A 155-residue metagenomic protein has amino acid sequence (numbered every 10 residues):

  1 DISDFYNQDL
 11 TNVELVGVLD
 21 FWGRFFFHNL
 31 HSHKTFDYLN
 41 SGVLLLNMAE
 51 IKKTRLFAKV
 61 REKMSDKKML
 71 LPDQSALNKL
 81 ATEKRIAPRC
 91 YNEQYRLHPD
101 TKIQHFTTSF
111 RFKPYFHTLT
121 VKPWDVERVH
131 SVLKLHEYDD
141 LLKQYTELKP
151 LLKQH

Functional and structural regions predicted by a protein language model:
D1-D4, F27, R55, P114-F116: Short glycine-/acidic-enriched loop or helix-start segments at secondary-structure transitions that form or flank
D1-G23, L45: GT-A fold catalytic core of metal-dependent nucleotide-sugar glycosyltransferases, centered on the diacidic
I2-S3, K34-F36, F57-K63: Short low-complexity stretches enriched in small and charged residues
D9-L10, D37-Y38, R96-H98: Extracellular/periplasmic catalytic domains that process cell-envelope and extracellular macromolecules
G23-R24, L97: Short, surface-exposed recognition loops and adjoining beta-strand edges that mediate ligand/DNA contacts, enriched
H28-K34: Short, P/G- and charge-enriched loop/turn segments at secondary-structure junctions
S41, L46-H155: A glycosyltransferase accessory/donor-loop signature
